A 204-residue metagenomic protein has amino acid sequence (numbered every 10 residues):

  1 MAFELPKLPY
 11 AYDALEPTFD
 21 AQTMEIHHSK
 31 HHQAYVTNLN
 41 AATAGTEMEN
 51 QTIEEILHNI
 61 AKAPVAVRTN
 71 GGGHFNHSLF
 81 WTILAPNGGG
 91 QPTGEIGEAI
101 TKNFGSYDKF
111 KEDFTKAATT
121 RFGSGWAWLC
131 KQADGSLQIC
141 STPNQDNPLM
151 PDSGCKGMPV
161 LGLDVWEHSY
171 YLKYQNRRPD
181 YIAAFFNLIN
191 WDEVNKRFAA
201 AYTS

Functional and structural regions predicted by a protein language model:
M1-S204: Feature for soluble, non-membrane regions of globular proteins
